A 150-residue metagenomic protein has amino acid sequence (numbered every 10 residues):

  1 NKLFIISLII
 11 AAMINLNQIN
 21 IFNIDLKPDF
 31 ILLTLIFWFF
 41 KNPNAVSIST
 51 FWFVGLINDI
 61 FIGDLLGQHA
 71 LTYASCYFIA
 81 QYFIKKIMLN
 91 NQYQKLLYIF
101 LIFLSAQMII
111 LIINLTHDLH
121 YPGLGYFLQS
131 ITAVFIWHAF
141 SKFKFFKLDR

Functional and structural regions predicted by a protein language model:
N1-R150: Terminal, non-globular segments
